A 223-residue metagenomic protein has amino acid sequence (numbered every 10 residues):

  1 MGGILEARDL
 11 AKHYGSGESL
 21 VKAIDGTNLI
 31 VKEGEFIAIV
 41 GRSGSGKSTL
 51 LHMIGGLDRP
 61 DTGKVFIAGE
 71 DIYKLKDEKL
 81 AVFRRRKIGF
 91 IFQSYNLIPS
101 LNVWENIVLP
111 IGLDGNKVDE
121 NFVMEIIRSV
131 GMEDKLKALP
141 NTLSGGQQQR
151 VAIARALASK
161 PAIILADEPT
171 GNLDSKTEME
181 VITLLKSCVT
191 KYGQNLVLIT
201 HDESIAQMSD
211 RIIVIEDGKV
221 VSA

Functional and structural regions predicted by a protein language model:
I4-I215: ABC family nucleotide-binding domain
D217-A223: Conserved switch/coupling elements of ABC/ABC-like ATPase nucleotide-binding domains
